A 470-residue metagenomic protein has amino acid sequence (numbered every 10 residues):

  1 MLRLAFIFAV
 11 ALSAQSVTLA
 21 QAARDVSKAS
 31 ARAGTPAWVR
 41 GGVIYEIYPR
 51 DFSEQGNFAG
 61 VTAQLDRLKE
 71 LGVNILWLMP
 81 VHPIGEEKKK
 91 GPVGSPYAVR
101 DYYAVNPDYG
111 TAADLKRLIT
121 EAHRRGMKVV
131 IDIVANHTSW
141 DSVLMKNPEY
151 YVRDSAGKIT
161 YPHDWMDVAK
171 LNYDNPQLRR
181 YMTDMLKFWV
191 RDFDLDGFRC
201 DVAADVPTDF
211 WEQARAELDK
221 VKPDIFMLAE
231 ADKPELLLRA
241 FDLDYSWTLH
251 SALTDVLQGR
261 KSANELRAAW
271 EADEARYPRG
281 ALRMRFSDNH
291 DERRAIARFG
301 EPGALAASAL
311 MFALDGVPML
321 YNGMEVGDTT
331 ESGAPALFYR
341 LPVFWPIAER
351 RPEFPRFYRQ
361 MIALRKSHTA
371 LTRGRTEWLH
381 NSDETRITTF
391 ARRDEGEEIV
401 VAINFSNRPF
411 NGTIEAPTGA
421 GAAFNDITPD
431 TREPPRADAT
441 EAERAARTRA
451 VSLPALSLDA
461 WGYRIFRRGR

Functional and structural regions predicted by a protein language model:
R3-S16: Bacterial N-terminal signal peptides
A23-K28, R32, R191, D201-R283 (+10 more regions): Active-site-proximal helices and loops of the catalytic beta/alpha 8
R24-I44, P49-A59, A63-N74, P80-F193 (+2 more regions): Substrate-binding/active-site clefts of carbohydrate-active enzymes
W77-G91, D132-D141, D201-P207, E230-E235 (+2 more regions): Short, solvent-exposed turn/loop segments enriched in Gly/Ser/Thr/Pro and often Arg
D167, R180-T208, R285-N289: Active-site groove signature of glycoside hydrolases
R373-E397: Surface beta-strand/loop "capping" patches
A402-S406: Asparagine-centered strand-capping/turn motif at beta-strand->loop junctions
A442-R470: C-terminal beta-strand-rich structural cap/linker in extracellular carbohydrate-active enzymes
